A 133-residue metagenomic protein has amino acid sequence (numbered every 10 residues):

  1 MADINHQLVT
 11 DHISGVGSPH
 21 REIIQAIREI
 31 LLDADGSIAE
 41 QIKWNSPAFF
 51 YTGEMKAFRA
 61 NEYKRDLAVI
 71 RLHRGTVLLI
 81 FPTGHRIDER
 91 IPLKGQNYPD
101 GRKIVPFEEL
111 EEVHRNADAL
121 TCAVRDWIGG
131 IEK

Functional and structural regions predicted by a protein language model:
M1-K133: Charge-dense, helix-prone N-terminal extensions
